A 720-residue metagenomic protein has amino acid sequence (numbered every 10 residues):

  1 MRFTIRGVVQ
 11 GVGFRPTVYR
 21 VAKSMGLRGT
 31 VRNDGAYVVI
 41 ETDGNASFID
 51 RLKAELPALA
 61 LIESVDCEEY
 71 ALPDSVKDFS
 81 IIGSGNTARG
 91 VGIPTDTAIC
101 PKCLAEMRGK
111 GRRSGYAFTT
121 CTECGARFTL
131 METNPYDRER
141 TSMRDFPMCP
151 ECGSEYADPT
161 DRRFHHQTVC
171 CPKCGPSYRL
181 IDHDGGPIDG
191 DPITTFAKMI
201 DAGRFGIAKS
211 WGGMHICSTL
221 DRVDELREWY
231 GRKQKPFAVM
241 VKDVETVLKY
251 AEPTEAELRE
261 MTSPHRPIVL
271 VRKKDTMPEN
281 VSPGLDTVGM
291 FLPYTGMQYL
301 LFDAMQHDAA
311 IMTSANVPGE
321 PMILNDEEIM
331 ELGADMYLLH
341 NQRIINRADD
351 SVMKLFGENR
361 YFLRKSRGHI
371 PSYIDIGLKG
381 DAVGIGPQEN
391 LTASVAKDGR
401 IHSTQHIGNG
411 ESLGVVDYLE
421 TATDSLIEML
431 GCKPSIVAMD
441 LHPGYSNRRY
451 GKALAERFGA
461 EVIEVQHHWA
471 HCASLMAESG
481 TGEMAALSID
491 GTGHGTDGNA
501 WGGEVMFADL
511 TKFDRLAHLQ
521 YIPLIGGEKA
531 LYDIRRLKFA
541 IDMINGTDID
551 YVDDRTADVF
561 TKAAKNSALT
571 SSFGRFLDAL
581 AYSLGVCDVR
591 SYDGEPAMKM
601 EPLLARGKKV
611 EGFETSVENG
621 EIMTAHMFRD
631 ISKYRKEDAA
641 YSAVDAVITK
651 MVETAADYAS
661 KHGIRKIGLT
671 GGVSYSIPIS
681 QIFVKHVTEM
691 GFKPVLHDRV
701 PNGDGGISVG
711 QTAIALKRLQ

Functional and structural regions predicted by a protein language model:
M1-T168, P172, P176-R179, G190: Intrinsically disordered, low-complexity, mixed-charge
G153, F164, T168, G175-S177 (+5 more regions): A contiguous, well-structured pocket-lining segment that forms one wall/lid of small-molecule binding clefts in soluble
E155, M305-I376, L569-T570: Internal gly/pro-rich beta-alpha loop/helix module that stabilizes soluble enzyme cofactors or their anionic handles
F205-T219, A310-P321, D490-A500, N566-C587 (+2 more regions): Conserved phosphate/anionic-ligand binding catalytic regions in large, soluble enzymes, centered on
G212-K273: A phosphate-binding glycine/aspartate-rich beta-alpha loop in the early core of alpha/beta enzymes
L248-T254, L300, M322-I329, D350 (+2 more regions): Conserved phosphate-binding catalytic cores of ATP/NTP-utilizing and phosphoryl-transfer enzymes
D440, F458-A470, R665-T670, I677 (+1 more regions): Conserved phosphate-binding/catalytic loops in two-lobed NTP-binding clefts
H468-I489, G493-G495, I534-M543, V644-D645 (+2 more regions): Glycine-rich phosphate-binding/hydrolytic loop that grips phosphoryl groups
